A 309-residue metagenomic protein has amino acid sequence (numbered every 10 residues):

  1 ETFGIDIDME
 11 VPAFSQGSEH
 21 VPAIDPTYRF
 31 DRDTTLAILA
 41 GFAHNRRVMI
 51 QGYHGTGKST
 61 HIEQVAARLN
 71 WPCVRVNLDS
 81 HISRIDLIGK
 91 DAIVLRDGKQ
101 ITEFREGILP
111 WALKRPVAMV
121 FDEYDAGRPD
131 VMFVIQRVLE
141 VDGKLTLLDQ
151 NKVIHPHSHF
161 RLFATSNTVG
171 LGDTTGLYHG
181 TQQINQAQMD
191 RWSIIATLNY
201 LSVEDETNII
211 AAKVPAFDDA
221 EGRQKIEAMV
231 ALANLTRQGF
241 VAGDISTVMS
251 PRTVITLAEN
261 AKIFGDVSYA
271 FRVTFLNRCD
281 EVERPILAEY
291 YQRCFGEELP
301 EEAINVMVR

Functional and structural regions predicted by a protein language model:
E1-R223: AAA+ P-loop NTPase catalytic core and its hallmark functional loops
E1-S18, T35, S202-T207, A211-R309: Alpha-helical lid/collar subdomain of P-loop NTPases
